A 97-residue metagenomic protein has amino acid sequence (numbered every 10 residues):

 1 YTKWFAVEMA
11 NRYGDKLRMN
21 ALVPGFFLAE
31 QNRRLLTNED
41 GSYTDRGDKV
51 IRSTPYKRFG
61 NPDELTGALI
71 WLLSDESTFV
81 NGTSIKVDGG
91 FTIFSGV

Functional and structural regions predicted by a protein language model:
Y1-M9, L22, L72: Hydrophobic alpha-helix immediately C-terminal to the catalytic Tyr-X-X-X-Lys motif of short-chain
T2-V7, L17, T66-G67: Conserved active-site helix of classical SDR/Rossmann-fold NAD(P)-dependent CH-OH oxidoreductases
V7-R12, T78: Alpha-helical segment proximal to the catalytic Tyr-Lys
Y13, R18, V80-G82: Short, small/polar-rich loop/turn modules that mediate ligand/substrate recognition or access, typified
P24-L35: Short, flexible catalytic-loop segment of classical short-chain dehydrogenase/reductase
G41-Y43, T54-L65: A conserved structural motif in NAD(P)-dependent oxidoreductases
T66-S77: Alpha-helical substrate-binding/gating segment
I70, N81-V97: Short C-terminal tail/terminal secondary-structure segment of NAD(P)H-dependent dehydrogenase/reductase domains
